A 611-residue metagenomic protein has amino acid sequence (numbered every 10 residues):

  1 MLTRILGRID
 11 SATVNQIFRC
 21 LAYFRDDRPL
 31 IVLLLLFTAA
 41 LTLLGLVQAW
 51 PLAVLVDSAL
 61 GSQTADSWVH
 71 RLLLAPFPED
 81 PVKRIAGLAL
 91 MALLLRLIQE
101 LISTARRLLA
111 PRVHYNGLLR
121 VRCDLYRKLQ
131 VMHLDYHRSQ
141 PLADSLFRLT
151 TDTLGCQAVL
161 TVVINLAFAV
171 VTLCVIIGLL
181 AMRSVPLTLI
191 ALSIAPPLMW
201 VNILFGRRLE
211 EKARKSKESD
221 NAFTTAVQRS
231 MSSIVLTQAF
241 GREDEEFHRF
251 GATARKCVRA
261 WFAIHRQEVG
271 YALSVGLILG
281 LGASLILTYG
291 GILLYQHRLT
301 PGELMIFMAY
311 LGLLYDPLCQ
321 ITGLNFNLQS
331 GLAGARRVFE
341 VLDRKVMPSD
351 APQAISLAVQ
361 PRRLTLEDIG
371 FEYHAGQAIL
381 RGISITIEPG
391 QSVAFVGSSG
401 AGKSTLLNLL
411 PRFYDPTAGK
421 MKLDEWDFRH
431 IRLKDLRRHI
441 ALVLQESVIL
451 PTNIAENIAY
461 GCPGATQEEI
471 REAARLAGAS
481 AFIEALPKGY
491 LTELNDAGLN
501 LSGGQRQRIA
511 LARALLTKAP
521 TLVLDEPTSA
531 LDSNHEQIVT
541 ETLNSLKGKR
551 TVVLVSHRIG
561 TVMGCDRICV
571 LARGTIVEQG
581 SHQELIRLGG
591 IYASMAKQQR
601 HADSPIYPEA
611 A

Functional and structural regions predicted by a protein language model:
M1-Q48, A59-A89, I98, I102-A110 (+9 more regions): Membrane-integrated ABC transporters
L2-R8, S62-T64, Y115, R122-F147 (+6 more regions): Short intracellular "coupling" helices and adjacent cytoplasmic loop segments at the cytosolic face of multi-pass
F18, P29-V54, L88, A92 (+5 more regions): Alpha-helical segments in transporter systems
L21, D26-R28, L134-R138, T151-L160 (+6 more regions): An intracellular "coupling" helix at the cytosolic face of ABC transporter transmembrane type-1 domains
L30-L43, T161-K215, T288-L299, D316: Transmembrane helices of ABC transporter permease
A92-Q99, S103, A195-N202, E268-G282 (+1 more regions): Hydrophobic alpha-helical segments in the permease module
R242, R266, L313-V341: Cytosolic ends of transmembrane helices, especially the final helix of ABC transmembrane type-1 domains
L357-A611: ABC-type nucleotide-binding domain
